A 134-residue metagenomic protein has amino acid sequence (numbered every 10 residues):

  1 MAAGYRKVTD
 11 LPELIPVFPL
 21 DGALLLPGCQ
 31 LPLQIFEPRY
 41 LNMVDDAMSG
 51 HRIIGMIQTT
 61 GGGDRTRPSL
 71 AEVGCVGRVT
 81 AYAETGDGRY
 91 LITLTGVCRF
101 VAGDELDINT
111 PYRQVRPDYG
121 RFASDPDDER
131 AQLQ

Functional and structural regions predicted by a protein language model:
M1-Q134: N-terminal low-complexity, acidic/polar interaction/targeting segments
